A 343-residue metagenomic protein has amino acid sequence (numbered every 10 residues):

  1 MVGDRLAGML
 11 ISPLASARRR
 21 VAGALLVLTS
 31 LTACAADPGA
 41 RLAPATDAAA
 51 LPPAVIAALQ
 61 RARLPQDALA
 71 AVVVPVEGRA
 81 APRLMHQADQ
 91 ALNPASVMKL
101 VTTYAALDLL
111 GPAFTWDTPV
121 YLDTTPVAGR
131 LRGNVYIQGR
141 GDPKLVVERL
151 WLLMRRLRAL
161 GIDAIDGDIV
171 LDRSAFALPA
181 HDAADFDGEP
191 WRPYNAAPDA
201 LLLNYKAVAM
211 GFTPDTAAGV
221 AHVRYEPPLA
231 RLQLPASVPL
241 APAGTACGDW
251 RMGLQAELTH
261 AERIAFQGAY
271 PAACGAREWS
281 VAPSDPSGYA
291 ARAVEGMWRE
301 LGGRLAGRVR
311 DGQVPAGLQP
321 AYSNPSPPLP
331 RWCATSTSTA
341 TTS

Functional and structural regions predicted by a protein language model:
V2-D4: Extreme N-terminal basic, low-complexity initiation segments that serve as generic localization/processing leaders
L6-A24: Bacterial N-terminal signal peptides that target proteins for export
A22-T32: Bacterial N-terminal signal peptides
T29, T102, T118: Ser/Thr-centric signal marking residues that sit in or immediately flank functional binding/regulatory motifs
D37-R61, D108-S343: Conserved serine DD-peptidase/penicillin-binding transpeptidase domain and beta-lactam-recognizing active-site
Q60-H86, R310: A short, well-structured edge-of-sheet supersecondary motif
P82-A91, N134-Q138: Glycine-/proline-rich flexible loop or hinge segments
M85-A105: Short active-site loop at a secondary-structure junction that contains or immediately precedes the catalytic residue(s)
